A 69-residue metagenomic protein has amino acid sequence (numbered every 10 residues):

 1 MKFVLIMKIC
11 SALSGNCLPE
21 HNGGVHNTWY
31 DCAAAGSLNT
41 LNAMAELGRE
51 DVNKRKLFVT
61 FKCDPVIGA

Functional and structural regions predicted by a protein language model:
M1-F3, C17-H21, L47-N53: Short, intrinsically disordered, charge-biased short linear motifs at domain edges
K2-S14: Hydrophobic alpha-helical targeting segments used for export or membrane insertion
C17-D31: A short, exposed loop/beta-hairpin motif centered on an aromatic-Gly-Thr core
T28-D31, A35-T40: Short, well-ordered alpha-helical segments
L38, N42-A69: Short, mixed-charge low-complexity intrinsically disordered segments
